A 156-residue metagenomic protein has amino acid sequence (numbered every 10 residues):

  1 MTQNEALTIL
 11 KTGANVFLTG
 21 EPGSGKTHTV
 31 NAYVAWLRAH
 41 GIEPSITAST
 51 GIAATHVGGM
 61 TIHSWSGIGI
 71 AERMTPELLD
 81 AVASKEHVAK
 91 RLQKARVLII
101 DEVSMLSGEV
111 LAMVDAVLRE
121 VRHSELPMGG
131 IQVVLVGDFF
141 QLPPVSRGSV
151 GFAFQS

Functional and structural regions predicted by a protein language model:
M1-S156: Conserved ATP-binding/catalytic motifs of P-loop helicase motor domains
